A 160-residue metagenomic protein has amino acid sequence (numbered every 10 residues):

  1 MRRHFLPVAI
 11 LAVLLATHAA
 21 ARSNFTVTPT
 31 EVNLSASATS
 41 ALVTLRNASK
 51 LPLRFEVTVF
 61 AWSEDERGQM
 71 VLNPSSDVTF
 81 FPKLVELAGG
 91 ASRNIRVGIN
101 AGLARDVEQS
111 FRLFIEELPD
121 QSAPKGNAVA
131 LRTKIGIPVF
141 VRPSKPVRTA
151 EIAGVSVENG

Functional and structural regions predicted by a protein language model:
M1-H4: Positively charged n-region of N-terminal signal peptides that target proteins for export
P7-A16: Bacterial N-terminal signal peptides
A21-S49, R148-G160: Beta-sheet-dominated interaction scaffolds and their linkers
E31, V59-A61, I99, E117 (+2 more regions): A mature extracytoplasmic/lumenal domain signature
A36-L42, R93-N94, D106-F111: Short, solvent-exposed loop/turn segments enriched in Ser/Thr/Gly
S49-L72: Short acidic, flexible loop segments centered on an aromatic residue
M70-L103: Intrinsically disordered, low-complexity Pro/Gly/Ser/Thr-rich segments with frequent PxxP/GP/PP motifs and embedded
A101-R148: Terminal connector regions
